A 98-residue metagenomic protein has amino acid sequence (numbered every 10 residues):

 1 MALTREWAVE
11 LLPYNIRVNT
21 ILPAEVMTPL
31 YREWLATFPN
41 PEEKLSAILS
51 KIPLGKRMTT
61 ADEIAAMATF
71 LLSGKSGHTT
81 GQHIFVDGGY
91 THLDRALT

Functional and structural regions predicted by a protein language model:
M1-L12, L71: Conserved catalytic helix of short-chain dehydrogenase/reductases
E10, D62-E63: Acidic donor-binding helix in nucleotide-sugar-dependent glycosyltransferases
L12, R17, T79-G81: Short, small/polar-rich loop/turn modules that mediate ligand/substrate recognition or access, typified
P23-E33: Short, flexible catalytic-loop segment of classical short-chain dehydrogenase/reductase
P41-D62: Catalytic Tyr-x(3-8)-Lys segment
E63-A65, L71: Non-catalytic, hydrophobic alpha-helical segments
T69, T80-T98: Short C-terminal tail/terminal secondary-structure segment of NAD(P)H-dependent dehydrogenase/reductase domains
G74: Conserved N-box asparagine in the HATPase_c
